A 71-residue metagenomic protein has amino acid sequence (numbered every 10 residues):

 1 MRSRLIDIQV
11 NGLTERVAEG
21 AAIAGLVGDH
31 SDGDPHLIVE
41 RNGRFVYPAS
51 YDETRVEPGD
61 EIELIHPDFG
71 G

Functional and structural regions predicted by a protein language model:
M1-G70: Ubiquitin-like/PB1-type beta-grasp interaction modules and other compact soluble beta-rich domains
